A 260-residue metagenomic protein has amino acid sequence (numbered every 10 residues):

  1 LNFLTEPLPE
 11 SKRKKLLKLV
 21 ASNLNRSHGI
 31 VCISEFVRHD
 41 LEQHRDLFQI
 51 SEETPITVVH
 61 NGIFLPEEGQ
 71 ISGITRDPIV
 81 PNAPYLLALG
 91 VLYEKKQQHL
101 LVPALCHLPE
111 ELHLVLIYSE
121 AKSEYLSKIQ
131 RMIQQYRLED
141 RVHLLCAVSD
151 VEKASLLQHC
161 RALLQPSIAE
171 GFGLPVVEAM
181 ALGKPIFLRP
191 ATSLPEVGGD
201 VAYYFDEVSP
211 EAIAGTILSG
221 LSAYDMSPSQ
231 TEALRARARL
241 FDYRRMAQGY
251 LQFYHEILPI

Functional and structural regions predicted by a protein language model:
L1-I260: Carbohydrate transferase catalytic cores enriched for Leloir-type hexosyltransferases
